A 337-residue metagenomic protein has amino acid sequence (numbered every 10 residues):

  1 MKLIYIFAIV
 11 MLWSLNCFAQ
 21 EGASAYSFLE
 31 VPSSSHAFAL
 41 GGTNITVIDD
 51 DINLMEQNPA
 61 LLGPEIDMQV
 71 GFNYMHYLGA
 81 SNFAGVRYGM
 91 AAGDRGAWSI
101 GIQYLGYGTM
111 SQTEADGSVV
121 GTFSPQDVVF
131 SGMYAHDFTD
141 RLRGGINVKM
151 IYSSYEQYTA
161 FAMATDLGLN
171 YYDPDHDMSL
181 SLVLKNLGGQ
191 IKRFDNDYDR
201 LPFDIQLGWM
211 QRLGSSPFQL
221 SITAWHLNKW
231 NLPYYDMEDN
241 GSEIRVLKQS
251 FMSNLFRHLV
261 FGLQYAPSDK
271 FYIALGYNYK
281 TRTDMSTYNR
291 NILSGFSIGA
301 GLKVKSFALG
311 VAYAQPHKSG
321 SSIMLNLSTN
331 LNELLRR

Functional and structural regions predicted by a protein language model:
M1-I4, D140: Positively charged n-region of N-terminal signal peptides that target proteins for export
I4-M11: Sec-dependent signal peptide hydrophobic core
S14-N16: N-terminal signal peptide c-region/cleavage motif recognized by signal peptidases
Q20-R337: Subset of outer-membrane beta-barrel
